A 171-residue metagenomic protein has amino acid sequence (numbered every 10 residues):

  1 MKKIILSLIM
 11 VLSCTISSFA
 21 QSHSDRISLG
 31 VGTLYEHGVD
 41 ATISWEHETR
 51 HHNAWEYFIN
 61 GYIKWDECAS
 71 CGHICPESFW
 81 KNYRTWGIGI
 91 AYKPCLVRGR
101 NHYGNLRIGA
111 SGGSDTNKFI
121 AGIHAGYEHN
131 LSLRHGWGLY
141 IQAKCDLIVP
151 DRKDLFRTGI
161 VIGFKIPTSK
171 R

Functional and structural regions predicted by a protein language model:
M1-S24, T168-R171: Cleavable N-terminal export/targeting peptides
I4-I5, C95, G109, P167: Residue-level detector of intrinsically disordered/flexible regions characterized by low predicted structural confidence
S18, G72-C75, K153: Extracellular/secretory pathway and lumenal proteins
A20-W65, G159, K165-R171: Short glycine/proline- and aromatic-enriched beta-strand/turn motifs that initiate or cap beta-hairpins
D25-L29, H73-P76, A110, K144: Extracytoplasmic loops and strand-loop junctions of Gram-negative outer membrane beta-barrel proteins
L29-T42, N82-R84, S111-A121, L147-R157: Solvent-exposed loop/turn segments connecting transmembrane beta-strands in outer-membrane beta-barrel proteins
E46-L139: Gram-negative (and chloroplast) outer-membrane scaffold detector with strong preference for beta-barrel transmembrane
G122-S169: A charged, solvent-exposed segment within the mature domains of Sec-exported extracytoplasmic proteins
